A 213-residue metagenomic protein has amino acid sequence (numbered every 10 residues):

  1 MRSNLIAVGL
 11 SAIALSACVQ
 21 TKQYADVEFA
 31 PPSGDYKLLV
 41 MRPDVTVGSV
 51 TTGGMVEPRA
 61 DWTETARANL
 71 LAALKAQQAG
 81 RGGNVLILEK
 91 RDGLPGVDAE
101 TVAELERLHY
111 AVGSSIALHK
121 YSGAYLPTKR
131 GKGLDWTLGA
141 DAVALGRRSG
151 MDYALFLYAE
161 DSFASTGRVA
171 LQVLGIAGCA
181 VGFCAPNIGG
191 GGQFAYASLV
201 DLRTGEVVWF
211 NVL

Functional and structural regions predicted by a protein language model:
M1-V8: Bacterial N-terminal signal peptides that target proteins for export
L15-A17: C-terminal motif of bacterial Sec signal peptides marking the signal peptidase cleavage site
V19-K22: Bacterial signal peptide processing site
P31-G34, G146-G150, G189-G191: Extracellular/periplasmic catalytic domains that process cell-envelope and extracellular macromolecules
L38-D61: Acidic/histidine-rich, surface-exposed loop or edge segments in extracytoplasmic proteins
G48-T51, A164-V169: Extracytoplasmic/secreted cell-surface and envelope-processing proteins
G53-F163, L202, E206, F210: N-terminal segment of the mature soluble domain
R168-L213: Amphipathic beta-strand/beta-sheet edge segments enriched in Tyr/Trp
